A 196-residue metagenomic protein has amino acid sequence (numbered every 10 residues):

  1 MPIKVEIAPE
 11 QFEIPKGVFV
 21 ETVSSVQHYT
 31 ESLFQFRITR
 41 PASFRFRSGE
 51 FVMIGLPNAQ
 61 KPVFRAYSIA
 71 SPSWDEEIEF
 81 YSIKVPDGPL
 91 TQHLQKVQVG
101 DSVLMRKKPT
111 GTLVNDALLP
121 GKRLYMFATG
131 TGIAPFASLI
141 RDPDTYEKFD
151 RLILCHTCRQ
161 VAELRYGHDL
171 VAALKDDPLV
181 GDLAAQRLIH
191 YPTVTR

Functional and structural regions predicted by a protein language model:
K4-D101: Ferredoxin-reductase
P89-R196: FNR/FR-type flavoprotein reductase catalytic core
